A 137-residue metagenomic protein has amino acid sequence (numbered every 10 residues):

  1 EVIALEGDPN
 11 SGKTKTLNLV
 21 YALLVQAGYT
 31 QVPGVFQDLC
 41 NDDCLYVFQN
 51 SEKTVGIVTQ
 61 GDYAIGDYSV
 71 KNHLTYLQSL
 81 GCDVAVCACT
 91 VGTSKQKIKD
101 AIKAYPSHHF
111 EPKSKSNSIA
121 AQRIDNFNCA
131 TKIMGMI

Functional and structural regions predicted by a protein language model:
E1-L24: Glycine-rich phosphate-binding P-loop
K13, D62-V70, Q122-A130: Phosphate/oxyanion-binding active-site loops and adjacent basic polyanion-contact surfaces
T14-L19, Y68, K95-D100: A short acidic (Asp/Glu
L24, Y68, M134-I137: Short, hydrophobic alpha-helical segments
T30-V91: Conserved nucleotide-sensing/catalytic segment adjacent to the nucleotide-binding pocket in NTP-handling enzymes
S79-I137: Replace "adjacent to P-loop NTPase cores in ATP/GTP-dependent enzymes" with "adjacent to NTP-binding cores
